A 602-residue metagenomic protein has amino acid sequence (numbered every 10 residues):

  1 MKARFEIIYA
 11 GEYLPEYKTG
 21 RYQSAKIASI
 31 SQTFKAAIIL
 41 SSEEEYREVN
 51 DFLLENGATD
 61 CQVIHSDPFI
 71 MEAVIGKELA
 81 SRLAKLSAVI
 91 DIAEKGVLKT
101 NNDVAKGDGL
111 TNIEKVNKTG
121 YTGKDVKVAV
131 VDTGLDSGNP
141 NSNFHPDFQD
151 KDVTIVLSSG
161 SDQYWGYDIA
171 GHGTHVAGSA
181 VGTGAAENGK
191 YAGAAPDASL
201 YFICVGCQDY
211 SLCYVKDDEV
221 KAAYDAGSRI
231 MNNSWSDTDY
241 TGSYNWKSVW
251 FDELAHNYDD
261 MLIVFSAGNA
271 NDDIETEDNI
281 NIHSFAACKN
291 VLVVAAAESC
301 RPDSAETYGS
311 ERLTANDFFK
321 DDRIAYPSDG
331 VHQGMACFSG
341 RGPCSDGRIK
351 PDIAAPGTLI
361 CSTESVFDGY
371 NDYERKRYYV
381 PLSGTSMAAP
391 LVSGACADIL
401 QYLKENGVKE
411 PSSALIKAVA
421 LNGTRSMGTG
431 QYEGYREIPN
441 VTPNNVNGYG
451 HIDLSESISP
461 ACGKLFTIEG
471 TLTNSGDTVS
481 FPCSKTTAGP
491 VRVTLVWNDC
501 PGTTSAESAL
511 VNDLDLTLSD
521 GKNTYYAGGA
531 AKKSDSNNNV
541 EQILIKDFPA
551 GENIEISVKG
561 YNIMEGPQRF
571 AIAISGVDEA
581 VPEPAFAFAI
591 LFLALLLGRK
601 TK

Functional and structural regions predicted by a protein language model:
M1-I70, K77-T119: Autoinhibitory N-terminal propeptides
I30, N440-L514, M564-G566, A571-E579: Secreted peptidase-domain scaffold signal
M71, D477-V479, N539-I543: Short strand-edge motifs at loop-to-beta-strand transitions and within beta-strands of extracellular beta-rich domains
K115-V156, D162-C213, A226-R229, D239-S243 (+6 more regions): Subtilisin-like serine protease catalytic core
D132, H283-A397: Extracellular S/T/G-rich loop segment that most often corresponds to the catalytic His/Ser-adjacent loop
K221-Y244, F265-G268, V496: Short acidic, glycine-rich surface-loop motifs adjacent to enzyme active sites
V380, E437-N445, E507, T517-A573: Noncatalytic accessory or regulatory domains flanking protease catalytic cores in secreted, cell-surface, and selected
A585-K600: A cross-kingdom C-terminal cell-surface attachment/processing module
